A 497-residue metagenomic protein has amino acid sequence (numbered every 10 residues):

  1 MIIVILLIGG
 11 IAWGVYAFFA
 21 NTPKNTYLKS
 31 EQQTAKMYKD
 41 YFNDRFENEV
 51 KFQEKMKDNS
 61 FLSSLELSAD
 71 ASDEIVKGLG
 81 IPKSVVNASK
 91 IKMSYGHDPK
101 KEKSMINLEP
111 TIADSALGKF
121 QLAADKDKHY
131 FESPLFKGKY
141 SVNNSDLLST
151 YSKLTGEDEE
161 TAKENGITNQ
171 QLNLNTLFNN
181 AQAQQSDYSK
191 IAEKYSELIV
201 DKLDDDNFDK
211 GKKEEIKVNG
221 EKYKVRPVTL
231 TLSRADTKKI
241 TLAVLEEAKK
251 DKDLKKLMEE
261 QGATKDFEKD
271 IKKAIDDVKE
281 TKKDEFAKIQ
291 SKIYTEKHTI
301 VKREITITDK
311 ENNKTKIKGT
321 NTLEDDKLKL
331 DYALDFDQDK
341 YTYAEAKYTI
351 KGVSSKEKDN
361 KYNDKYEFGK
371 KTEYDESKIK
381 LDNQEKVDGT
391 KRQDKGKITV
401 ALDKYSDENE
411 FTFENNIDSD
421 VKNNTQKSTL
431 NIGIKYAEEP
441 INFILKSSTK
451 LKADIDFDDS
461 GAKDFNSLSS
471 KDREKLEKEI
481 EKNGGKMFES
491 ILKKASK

Functional and structural regions predicted by a protein language model:
M1-I8: Hydrophobic H-region at the start of alpha-helical membrane spans
I8-K497: Subset-of-secretome marker
